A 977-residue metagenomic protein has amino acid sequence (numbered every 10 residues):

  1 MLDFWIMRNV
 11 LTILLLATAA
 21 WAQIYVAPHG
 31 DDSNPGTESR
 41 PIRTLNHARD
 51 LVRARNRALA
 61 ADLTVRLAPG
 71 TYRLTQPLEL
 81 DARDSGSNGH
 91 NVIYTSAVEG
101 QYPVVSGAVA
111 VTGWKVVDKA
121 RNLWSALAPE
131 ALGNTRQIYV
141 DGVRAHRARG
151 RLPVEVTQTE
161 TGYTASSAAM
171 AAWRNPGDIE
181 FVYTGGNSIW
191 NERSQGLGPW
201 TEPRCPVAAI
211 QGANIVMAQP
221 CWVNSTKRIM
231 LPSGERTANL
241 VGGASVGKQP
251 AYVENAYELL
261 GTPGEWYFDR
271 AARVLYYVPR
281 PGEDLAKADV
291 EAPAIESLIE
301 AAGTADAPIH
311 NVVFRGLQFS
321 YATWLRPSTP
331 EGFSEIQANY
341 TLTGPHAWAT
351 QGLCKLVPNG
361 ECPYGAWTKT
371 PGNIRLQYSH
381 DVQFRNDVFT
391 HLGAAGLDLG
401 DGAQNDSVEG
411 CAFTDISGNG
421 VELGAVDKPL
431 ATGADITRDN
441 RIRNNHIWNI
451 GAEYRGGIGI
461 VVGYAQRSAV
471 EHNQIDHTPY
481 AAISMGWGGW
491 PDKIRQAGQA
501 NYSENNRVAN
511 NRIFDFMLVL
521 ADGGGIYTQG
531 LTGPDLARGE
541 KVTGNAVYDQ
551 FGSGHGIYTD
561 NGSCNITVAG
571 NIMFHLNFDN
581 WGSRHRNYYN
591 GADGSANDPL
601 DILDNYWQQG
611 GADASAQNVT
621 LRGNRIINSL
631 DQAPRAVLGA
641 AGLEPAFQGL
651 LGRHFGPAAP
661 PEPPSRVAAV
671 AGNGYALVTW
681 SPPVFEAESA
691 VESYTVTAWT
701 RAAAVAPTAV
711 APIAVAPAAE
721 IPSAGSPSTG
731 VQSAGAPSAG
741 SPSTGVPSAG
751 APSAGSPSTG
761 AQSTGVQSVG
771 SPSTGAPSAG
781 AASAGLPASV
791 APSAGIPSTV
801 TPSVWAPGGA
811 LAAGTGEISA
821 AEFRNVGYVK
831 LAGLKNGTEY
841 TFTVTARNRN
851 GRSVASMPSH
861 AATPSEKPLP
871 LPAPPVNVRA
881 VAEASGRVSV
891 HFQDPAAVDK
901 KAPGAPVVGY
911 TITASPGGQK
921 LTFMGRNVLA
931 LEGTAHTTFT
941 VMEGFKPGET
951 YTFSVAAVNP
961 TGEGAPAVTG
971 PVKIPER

Functional and structural regions predicted by a protein language model:
Y25-Y378, Q383, P429-A431, A497 (+2 more regions): Extracellular polysaccharide-degrading/modifying enzymes targeting complex plant/algal/animal polysaccharides
Q76-P77, E296, T323-T329, P371 (+11 more regions): Short glycine/acidic-rich loop motifs that flank beta-strands on beta-rich extracellular proteins
H146, L152, G556-G656: Extracellular beta-rich repeat passengers
H310-Y321, G360, H380-A394, A403-G418 (+7 more regions): Right-handed parallel beta-helix
F655-S689, N836, G851-A905, P947 (+1 more regions): Pro/Thr/Ser/Gly-rich low-complexity, intrinsically disordered linker/stalk tracts
S693-P707, P802-K835, R849-A855, G909-K946: Recognizes extended acidic, P/S/T-rich segments that occur within or adjacent to Ig-like beta-sandwich modules
P707-S803: Long, intrinsically disordered low-complexity tandem-repeat segments
L831-N850, E943-G962: Beta-strand-rich modules
